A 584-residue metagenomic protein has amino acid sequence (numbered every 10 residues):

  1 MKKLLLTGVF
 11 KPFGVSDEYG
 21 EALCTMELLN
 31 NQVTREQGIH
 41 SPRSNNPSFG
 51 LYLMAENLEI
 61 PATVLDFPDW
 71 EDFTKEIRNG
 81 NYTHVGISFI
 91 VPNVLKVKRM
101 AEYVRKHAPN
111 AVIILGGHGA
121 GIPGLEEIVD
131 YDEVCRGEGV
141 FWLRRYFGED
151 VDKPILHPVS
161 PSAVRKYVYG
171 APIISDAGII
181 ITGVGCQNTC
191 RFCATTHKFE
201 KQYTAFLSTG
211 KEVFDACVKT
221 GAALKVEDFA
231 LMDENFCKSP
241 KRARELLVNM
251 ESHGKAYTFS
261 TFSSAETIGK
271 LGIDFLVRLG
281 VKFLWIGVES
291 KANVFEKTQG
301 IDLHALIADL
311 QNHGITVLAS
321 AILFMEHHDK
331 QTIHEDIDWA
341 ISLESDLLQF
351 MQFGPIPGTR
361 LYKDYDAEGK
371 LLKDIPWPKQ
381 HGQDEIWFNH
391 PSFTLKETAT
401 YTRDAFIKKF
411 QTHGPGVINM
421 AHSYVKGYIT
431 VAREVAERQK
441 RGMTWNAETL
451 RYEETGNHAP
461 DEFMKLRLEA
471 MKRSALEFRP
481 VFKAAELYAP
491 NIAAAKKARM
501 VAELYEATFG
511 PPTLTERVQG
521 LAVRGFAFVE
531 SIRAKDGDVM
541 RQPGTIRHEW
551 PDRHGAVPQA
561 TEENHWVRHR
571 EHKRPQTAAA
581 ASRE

Functional and structural regions predicted by a protein language model:
K2-D228: Acidic, low-complexity intrinsically disordered segments
K2-L28, I77-T83, N110, E385-E584: Radical SAM enzyme core and accessory elements
F13-S16, I122-L125, K241, L323-Q331 (+2 more regions): Flexible glycine/acidic-rich beta-alpha junction loops that bind and position SAM and/or redox cofactors in anaerobic
N57, Y103-H107, D130-Y131, E245-H253 (+9 more regions): Alpha-helical structural signal in soluble globular domains
P61, V112, K282, T316 (+1 more regions): Residue-level detector of anion-binding/catalytic polar loops
L125-L143, I273, R278-L284, E335-F350: Structural recognition of alpha->loop->beta junctions
A163-L318, L323-M325, Q331-H334, D338: Radical SAM [4Fe-4S] cluster-binding motif and immediate context
